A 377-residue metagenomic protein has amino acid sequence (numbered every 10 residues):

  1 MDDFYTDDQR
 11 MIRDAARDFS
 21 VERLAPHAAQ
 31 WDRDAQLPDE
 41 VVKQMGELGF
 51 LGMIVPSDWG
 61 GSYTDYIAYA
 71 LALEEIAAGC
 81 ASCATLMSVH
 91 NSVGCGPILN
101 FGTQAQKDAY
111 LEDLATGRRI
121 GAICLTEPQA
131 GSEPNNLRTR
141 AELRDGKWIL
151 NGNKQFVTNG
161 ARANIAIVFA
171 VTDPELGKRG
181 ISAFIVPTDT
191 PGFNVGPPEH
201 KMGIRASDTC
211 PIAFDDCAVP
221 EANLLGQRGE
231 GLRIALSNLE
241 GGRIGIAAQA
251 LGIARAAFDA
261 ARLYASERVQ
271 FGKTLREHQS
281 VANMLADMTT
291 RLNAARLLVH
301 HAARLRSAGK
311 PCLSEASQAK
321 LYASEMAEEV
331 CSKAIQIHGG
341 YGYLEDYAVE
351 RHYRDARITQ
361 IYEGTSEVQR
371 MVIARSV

Functional and structural regions predicted by a protein language model:
M1-V89, F101-Q106, A115-R118, E133-P134 (+4 more regions): Alpha-helical interface subdomain recognition
G49, L73-A77, A170, V186-P191 (+1 more regions): Short Ser/Thr-interspersed hydrophobic loop/turn segments at strand-loop and sheet-helix junctions that line or gate
M87, L114, Q129-S132, F156-N159 (+2 more regions): Short Gly/Pro-enriched turn/cap motifs at secondary-structure boundaries
C95-F101, I123, N135: Flexible, glycine-rich active-site loops centered on histidine and acidic residues that chelate a metal or position
G117-L125: A short, Trp-centered hydrophobic/proline-enriched beta-strand micro-motif
A122, R138-R140, I165-F169, A183-I185 (+2 more regions): Conserved hydrophobic/aromatic beta-strand scaffold that supports enzyme active sites
N136, D189-P220: Flexible, small-/acidic-enriched active-site or ligand-binding loops
K147, N151-V195: A short core secondary-structure module
